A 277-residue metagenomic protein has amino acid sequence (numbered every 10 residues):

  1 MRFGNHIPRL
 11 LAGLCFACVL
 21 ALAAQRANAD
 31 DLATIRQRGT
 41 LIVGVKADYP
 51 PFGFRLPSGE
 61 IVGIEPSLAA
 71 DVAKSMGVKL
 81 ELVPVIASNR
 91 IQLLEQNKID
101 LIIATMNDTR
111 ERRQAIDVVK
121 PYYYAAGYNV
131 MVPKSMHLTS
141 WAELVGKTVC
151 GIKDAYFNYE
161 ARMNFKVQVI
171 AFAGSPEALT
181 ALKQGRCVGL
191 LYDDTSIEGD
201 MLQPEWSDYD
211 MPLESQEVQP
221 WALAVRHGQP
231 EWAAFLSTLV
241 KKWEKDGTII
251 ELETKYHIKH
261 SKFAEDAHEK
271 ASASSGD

Functional and structural regions predicted by a protein language model:
A29-T105: Extracytoplasmic small-molecule ligand-binding "clamshell" domains of the periplasmic binding protein/Venus flytrap
D30, V78-L82, I86-S88, M106-D108 (+3 more regions): A conserved helix-loop-strand patch within extracytoplasmic ligand-binding domains of the periplasmic binding
V45-Y49, V83-S88, N97-T109, K134 (+6 more regions): Beta->alpha turn/N-cap motifs
A47, Y124-V132, D194, E198-K241 (+1 more regions): Periplasmic-binding protein-like
F54-P57, A69-V78, W141, D154-A173 (+3 more regions): Ligand-binding cleft/hinge of the Venus flytrap
P66, E81-Q92, Y156, I170-Q184 (+1 more regions): Short helix-initiation/N-cap motifs at beta->coil->alpha
S67-S75, S135-L138, A142-E143, K147-T148 (+3 more regions): Extended ligand-binding regions for polar small-molecule ligands
Q92, T105-Q114, E160-M163, K183 (+1 more regions): A ligand-binding cleft/hinge motif common to bilobed small-molecule-binding domains
